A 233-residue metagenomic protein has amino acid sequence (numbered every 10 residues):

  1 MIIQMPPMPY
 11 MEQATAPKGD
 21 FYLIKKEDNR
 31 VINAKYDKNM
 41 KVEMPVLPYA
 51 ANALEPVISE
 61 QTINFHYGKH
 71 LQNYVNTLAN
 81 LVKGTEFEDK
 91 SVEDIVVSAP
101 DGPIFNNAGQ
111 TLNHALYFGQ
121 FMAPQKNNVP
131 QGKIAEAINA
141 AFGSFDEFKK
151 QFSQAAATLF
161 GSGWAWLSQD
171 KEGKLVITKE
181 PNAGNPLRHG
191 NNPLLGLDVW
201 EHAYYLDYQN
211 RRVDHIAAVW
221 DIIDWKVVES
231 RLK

Functional and structural regions predicted by a protein language model:
I2-P17, F21, N33-K233: Feature for soluble, non-membrane regions of globular proteins
